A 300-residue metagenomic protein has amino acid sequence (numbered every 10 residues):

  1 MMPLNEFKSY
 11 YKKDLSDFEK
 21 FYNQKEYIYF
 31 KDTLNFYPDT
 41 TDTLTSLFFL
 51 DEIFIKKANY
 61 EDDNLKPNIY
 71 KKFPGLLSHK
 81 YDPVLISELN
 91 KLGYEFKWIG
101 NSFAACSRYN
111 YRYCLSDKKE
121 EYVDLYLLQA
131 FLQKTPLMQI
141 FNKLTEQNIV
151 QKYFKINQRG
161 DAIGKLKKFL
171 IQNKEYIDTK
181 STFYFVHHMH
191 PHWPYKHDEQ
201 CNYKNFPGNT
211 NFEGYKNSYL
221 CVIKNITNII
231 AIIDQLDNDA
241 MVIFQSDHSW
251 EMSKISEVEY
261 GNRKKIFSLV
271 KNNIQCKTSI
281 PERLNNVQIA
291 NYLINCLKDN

Functional and structural regions predicted by a protein language model:
M1-N300: Catalytic domains that recognize anionic headgroups
